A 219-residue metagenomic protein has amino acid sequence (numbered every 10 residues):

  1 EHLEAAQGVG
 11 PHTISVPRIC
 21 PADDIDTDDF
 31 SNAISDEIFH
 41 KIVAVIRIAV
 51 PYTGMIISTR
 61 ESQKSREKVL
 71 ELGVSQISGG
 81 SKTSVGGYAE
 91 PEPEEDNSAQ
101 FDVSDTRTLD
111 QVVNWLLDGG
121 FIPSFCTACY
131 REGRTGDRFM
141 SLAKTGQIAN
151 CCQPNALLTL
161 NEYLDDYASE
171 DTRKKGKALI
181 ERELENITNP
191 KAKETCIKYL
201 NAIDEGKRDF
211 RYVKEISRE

Functional and structural regions predicted by a protein language model:
E1-I25, S35-K64, E71, Q76 (+1 more regions): Conserved C-terminal portion of the radical SAM core fold that forms the substrate/S-adenosylmethionine-binding
I25-D29, P91: Short acidic, glycine/proline-rich loop/turn micro-motifs
D29-F30, P51-T53, S98-Q100: Short, contiguous strand/loop micro-motifs
F30-I38, S104: Alpha-helix N-cap and loop-to-helix initiation/capping positions
E67, L72-S75, S81-E219: Radical SAM enzyme core and accessory elements
